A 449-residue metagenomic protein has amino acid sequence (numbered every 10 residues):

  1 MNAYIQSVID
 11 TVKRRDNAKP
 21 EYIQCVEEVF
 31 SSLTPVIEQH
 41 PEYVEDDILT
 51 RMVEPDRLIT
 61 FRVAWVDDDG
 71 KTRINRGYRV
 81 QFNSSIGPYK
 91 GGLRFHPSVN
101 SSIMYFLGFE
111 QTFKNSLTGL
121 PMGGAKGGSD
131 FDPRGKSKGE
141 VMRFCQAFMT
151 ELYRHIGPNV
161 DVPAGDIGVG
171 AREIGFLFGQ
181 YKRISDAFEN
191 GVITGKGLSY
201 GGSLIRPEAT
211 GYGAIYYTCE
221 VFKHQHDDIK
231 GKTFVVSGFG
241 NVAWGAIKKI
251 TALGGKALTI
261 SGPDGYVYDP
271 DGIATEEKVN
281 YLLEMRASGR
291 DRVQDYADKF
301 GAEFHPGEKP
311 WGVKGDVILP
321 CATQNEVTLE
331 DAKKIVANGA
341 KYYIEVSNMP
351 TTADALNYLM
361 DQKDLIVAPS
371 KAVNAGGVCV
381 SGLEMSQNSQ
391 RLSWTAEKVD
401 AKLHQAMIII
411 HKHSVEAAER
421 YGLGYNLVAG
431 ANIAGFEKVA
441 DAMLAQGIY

Functional and structural regions predicted by a protein language model:
N2-C25, V221-F222, V336-Y449: Adenosine-phosphate binding glycine-rich loop
P20-I23, Q39-D46, G119, I156-G165 (+4 more regions): Flexible, glycine/charged-enriched surface loops at secondary-structure junctions
E42-R73: Structured beta-strand/loop patches that form or line metal/cofactor-binding pockets in enzymes
K71-T112: N-terminal cap/recognition module
H96, N115-K230: Glycine/serine-rich phosphate-binding loop and adjoining beta1-alpha1 elements at the start of nucleotide-handling
G202-G312: Glycine-rich phosphate/diphosphate-binding loop of Rossmann-like nucleotide-binding domains
G265-V367, A372: Rossmann-like adenosine-cofactor binding region
